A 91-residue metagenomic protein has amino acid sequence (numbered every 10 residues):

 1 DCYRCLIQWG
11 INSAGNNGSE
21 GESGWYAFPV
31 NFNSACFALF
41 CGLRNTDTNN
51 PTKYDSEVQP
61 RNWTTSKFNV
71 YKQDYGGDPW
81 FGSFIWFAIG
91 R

Functional and structural regions predicted by a protein language model:
Y3-R91: Extracellular attachment/recognition segments
